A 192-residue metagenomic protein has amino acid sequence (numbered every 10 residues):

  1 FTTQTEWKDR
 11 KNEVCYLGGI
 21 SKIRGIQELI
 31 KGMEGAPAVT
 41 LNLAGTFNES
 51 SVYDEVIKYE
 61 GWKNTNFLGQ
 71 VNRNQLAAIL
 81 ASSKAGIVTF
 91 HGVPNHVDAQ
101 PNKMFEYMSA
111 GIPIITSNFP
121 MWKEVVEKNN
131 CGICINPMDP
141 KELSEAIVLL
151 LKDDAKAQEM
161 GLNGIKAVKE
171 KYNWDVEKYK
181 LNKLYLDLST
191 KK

Functional and structural regions predicted by a protein language model:
F1-T2, N48: Short beta-strand->alpha-helix junction loop in the catalytic core of nucleotide-activated group-transfer enzymes
E6-R24, L29-E34, L41-N42: Conserved donor-binding/catalytic core segment of Leloir-type glycosyltransferases
L17-S21, F47, V71: Short donor-sugar binding/catalytic loops of nucleotide-sugar-dependent glycosyltransferases, especially enzymes
R24, N74-I79, K84-M108, T116-E124: Nucleotide-sugar-dependent
I26-E34, M104, F119, K178: Nucleotide-sugar-dependent glycosyltransferases with a strong bias toward membrane-associated enzymes that transfer
N42-G45, Y53-L80, A85: Nucleotide-activated donor-binding/catalytic signature segment of Leloir-type glycosyltransferases, i.e., the conserved
K128-N129, I133-P140, L149-A155: Conserved acidic donor-binding segment of nucleotide-sugar-dependent glycosyltransferases
E142, L149, K156-E170, K180-K183 (+1 more regions): A short, well-ordered alpha-helix in the C-terminal region of glycosyltransferases
